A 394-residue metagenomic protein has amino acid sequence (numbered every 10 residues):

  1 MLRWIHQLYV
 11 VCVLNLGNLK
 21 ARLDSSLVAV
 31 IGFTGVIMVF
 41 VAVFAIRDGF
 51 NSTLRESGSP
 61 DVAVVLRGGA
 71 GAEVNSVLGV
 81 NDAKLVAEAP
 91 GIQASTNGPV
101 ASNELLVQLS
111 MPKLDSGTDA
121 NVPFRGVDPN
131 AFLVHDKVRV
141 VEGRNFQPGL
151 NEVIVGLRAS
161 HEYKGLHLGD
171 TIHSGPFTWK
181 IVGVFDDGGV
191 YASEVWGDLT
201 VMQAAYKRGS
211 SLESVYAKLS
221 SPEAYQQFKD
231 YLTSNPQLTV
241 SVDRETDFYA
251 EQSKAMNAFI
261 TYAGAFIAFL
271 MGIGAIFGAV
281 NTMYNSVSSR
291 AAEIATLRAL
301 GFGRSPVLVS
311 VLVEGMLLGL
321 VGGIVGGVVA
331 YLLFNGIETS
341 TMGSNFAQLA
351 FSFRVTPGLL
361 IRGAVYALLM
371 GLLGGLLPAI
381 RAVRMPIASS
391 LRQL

Functional and structural regions predicted by a protein language model:
M1-V39: N-terminal Sec/SRP start-transfer signal
L23-F50, N257-E293, M316-V325, M370-L373: Hydrophobic alpha-helical transmembrane segments of multi-pass inner-membrane transport and secretion
T34, M38-P123, R144, G149 (+3 more regions): Hydrophobic, regular-secondary-structure patches
F50-T53, S221-F277, S286-S289, L297 (+1 more regions): Peri-transmembrane interface segments
A101-V107, T118-N130, H135-V201, R208-S210: Hydrophobic secondary-structure segments that place a key small or acidic residue at a functional site
Y284, S289-E338, R362-M370, P378: Transmembrane alpha-helical interface segments in multi-pass membrane proteins
F334-I361: Short juxtamembrane loops and helix-capping segments at transmembrane helix boundaries of multi-pass membrane proteins
T356-L394: C-terminal membrane-exit region of the final transmembrane helix in multipass inner-membrane proteins
